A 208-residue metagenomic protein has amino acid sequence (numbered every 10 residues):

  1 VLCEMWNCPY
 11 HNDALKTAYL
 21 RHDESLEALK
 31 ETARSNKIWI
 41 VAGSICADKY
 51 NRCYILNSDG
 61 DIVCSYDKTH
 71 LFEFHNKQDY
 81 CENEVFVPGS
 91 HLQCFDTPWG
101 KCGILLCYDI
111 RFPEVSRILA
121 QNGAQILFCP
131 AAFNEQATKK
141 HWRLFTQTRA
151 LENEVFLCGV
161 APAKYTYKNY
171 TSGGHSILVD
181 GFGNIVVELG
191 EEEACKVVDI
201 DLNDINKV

Functional and structural regions predicted by a protein language model:
V1-Y19, P130: Short, conserved active-site loops that position catalytic residues or coordinate cofactors/metal ions across diverse
C8, A14, Y54, S65-F72 (+1 more regions): Short beta->alpha transition motifs characteristic of CBS
K16-E27, D79-V85: A short acidic, glycine-rich active-site loop that binds or catalyzes chemistry on phosphate/adenosine moieties
H22-V41, K101, R111-K196: CN hydrolase (nitrilase-like) catalytic-core segments centered on the catalytic cysteine and neighboring Lys/Glu
E31, A47-N122, E135-L144: Active-site catalytic loop in hydrolytic enzyme cores
A42-S44, R52-I55, Q93-F95, S176-L178 (+1 more regions): Short beta-strand scaffold segments in enzyme catalytic cores
N203-V208: A short C-terminal boundary segment appended to hydrolase-like catalytic domains
